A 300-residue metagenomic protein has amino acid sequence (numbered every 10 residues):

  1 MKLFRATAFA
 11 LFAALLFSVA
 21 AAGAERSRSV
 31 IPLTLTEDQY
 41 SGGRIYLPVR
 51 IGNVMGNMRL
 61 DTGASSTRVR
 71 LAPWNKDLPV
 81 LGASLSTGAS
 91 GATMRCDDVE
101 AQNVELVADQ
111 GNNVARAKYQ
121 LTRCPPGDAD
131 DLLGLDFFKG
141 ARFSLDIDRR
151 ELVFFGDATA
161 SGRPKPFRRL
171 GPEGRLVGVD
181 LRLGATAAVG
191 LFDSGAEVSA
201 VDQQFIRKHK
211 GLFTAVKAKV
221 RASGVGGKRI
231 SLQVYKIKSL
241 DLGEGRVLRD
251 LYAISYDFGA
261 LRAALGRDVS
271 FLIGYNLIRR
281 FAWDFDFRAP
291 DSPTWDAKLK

Functional and structural regions predicted by a protein language model:
M1-A6: Positively charged n-region of N-terminal signal peptides that target proteins for export
T7-S18: Bacterial N-terminal signal peptides
A21-K300: Pepsin/retropepsin-fold aspartyl endopeptidases
